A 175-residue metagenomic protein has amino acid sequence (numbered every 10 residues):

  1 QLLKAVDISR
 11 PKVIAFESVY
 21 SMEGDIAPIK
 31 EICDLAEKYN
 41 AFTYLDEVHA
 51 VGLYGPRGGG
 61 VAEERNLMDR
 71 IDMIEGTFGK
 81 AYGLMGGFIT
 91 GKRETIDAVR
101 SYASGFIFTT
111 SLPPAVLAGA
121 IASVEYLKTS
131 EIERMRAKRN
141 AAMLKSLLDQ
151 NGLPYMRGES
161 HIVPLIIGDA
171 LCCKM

Functional and structural regions predicted by a protein language model:
Q1-L45: Active-site phosphate-binding strand-loop segment of PLP-dependent enzymes
K12, T109-T110, P154-E159: Short beta-strand
I14-E17, I32, D46, G87 (+3 more regions): Buried hydrophobic positions in well-ordered alpha/beta secondary-structure cores of metabolic enzymes
V19-E23, A50-Y54, F106-I107, P164-L165: Short, small-residue-enriched loops and turns at beta-alpha junctions that line or gate enzyme active sites
A27, M135-A142, D149-M175: Conserved PLP-binding catalytic core of the aspartate aminotransferase-like
R57, E63-A98: Active-site PLP attachment segment
M85, A103-L112: A short glycine-threonine-serine/GTX helix/turn-capping micro-motif
A115-M135, S146-Q150, G168: Amphipathic alpha-helix from the class-I
